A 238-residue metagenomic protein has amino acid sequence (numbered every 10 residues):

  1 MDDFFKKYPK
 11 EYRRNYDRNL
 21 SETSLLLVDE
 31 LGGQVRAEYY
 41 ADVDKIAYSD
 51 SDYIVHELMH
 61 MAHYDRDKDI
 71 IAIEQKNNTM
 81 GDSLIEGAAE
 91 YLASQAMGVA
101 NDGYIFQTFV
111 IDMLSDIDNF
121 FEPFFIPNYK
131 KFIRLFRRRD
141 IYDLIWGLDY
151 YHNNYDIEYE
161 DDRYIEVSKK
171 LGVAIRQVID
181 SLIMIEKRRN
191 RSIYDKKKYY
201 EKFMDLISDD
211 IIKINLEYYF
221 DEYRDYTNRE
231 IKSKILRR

Functional and structural regions predicted by a protein language model:
M1, D69-I70: Hydrophobic/aromatic interaction determinants used to assemble and anchor large protein complexes
M1-Y48: Auxiliary, metal-adjacent structural segments of Zn-dependent hydrolase domains
S21, L26, S49-S51, M80 (+2 more regions): Mature, Sec-exported extracytoplasmic domains of Gram-positive
G33-R36, Y48-H56, F120, K131-F132: Short, surface-exposed beta-strand/loop "edge" segments at domain boundaries and coil↔beta transitions
E38-V55, N77-G81: Short pre-active-site segment immediately N-terminal to the catalytic Zn-binding motif
D52-D69, E86, E90, S94: Active-site recognition of the HExxH zinc-binding catalytic motif
E74-I117: Post-HExxH zinc-binding segment in Zn-dependent metallohydrolases
D102-R238: Pan-zinc metallopeptidase signature
